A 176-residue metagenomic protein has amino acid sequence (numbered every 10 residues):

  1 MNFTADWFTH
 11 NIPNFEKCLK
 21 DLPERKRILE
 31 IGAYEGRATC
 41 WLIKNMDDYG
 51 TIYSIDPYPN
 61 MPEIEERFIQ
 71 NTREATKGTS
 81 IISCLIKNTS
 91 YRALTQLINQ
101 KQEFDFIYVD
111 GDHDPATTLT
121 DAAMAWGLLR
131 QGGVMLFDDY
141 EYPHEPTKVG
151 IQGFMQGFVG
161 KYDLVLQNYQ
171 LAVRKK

Functional and structural regions predicted by a protein language model:
N2-K176: S-adenosylmethionine/decaboxylated-SAM
